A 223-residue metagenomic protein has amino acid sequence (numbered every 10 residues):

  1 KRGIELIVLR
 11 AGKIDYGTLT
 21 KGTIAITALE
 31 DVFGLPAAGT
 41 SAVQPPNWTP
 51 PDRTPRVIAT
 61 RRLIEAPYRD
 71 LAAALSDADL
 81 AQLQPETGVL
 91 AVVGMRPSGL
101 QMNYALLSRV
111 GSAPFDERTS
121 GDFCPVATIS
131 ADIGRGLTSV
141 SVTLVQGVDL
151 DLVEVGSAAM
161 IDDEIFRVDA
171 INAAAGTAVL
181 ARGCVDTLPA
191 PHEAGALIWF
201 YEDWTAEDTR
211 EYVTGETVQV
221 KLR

Functional and structural regions predicted by a protein language model:
K1-R223: Interface-prone segments of viral and bacterial extracellular assemblies
